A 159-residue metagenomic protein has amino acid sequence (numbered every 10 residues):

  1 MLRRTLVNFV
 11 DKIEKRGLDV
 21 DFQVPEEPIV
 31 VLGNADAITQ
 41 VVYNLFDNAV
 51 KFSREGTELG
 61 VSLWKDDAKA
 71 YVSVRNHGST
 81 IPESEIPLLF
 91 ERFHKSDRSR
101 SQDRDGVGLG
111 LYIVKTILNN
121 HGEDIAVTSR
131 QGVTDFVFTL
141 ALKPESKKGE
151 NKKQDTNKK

Functional and structural regions predicted by a protein language model:
E14, D19-I29: Conserved catalytic submotifs in the C-terminal HATPase_c
I38-T39: A residue-level detector for a conserved hydrophobic packing site within the catalytic ATP-binding domain
A49-V50: Short helix-loop "hinge" at the ATP-lid/N-box region of the Bergerat-fold HATPase_c
G56-A68: Short beta-strand/loop element within the Bergerat-fold HATPase_c
I81-F93: Short conserved segment of the HATPase_c
G110, V114: Short alpha-helical Gxxx[C/S/T] motif in the catalytic ATP-binding
G122-E123: Conserved glycine-rich
